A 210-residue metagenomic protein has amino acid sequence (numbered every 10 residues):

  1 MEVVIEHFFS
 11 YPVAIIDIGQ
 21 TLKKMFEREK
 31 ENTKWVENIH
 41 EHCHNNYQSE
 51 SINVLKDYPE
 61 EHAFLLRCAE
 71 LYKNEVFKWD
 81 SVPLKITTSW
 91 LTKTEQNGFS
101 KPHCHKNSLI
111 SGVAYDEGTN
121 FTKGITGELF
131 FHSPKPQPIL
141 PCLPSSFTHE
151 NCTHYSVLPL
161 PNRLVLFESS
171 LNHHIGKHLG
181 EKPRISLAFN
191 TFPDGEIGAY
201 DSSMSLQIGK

Functional and structural regions predicted by a protein language model:
M1-W79, N97-F99, E128, S205-I208: Non-heme Fe(II)/2-oxoglutarate
A14, T87-S89, I110-G112, I185-F189: Hydrophobic residues positioned within well-ordered beta-strands of beta-sheet architectures
I16, F167-N172: Non-catalytic cap/lid and distal C-terminal segments of serine-dependent acyl enzymes
K78-S89: A short coil-to-beta-strand element that immediately follows conserved catalytic motifs
T92-L166, P183, P193-S205: Catalytic core of non-heme Fe(II) oxygenases with the double-stranded beta-helix
G98-F99, S170-H174: Histidine-centered metal-chelating micro-motifs
S170, N190-F192: Internal, hydrophobic beta-strand segments that form the core of beta-sheet-rich folds
N172, G176-S186: Ligand-binding loop in jelly-roll beta-barrel domains
